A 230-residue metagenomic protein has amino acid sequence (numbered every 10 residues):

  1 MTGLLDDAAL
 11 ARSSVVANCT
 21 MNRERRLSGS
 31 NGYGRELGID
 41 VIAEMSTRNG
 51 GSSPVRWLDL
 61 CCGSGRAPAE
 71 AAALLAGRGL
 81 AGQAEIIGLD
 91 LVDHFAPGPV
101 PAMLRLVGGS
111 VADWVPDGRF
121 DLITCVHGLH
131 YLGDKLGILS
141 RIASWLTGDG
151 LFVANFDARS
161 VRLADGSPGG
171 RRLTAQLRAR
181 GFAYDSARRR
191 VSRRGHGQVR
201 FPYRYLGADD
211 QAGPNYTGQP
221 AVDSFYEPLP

Functional and structural regions predicted by a protein language model:
M1-G50: Class I SAM-dependent methyltransferase Rossmann-like catalytic core, especially the SAM/SAH-binding loop
L58, G63-A112: Class I SAM-dependent methyltransferase SAM/SAH-binding core
A112-I123: A short acidic, Gly/Pro-enriched loop at the edge of an enzyme's catalytic core that lines a small-molecule cofactor
D121-K135: A short SAM/SAH-binding and catalytic strip from SAM-dependent methyltransferases
L136-G148: A short glycine-rich, Lys/Arg-flanked "PGG" loop and its adjoining helix->strand segment in the class I
D149-D157: Conserved beta-strand signature within the Rossmann-like core of class I S-adenosyl-L-methionine
G166-G195: Conserved Class I S-adenosyl-L-methionine
S186-P230: A conserved mid-domain beta-alpha-beta active-site/ligand-binding segment of alpha/beta enzyme cores
